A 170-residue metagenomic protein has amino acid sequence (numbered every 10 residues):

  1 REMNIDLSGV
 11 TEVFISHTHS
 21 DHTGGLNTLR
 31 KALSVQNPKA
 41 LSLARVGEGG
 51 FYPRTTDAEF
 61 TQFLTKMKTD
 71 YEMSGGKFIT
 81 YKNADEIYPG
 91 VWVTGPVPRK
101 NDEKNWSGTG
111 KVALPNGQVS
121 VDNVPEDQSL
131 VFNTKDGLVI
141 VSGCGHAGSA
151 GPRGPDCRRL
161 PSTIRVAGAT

Functional and structural regions predicted by a protein language model:
R1, T18, E48-G50, V91 (+3 more regions): Active-site metal-binding loops of divalent metal-dependent hydrolases
E2-R45, L160-A167: Active-site metal-binding motif and surrounding structural segment of the metallo-beta-lactamase
F14, W92, L138-I140: Conserved beta-strand elements of the Class I
H19-S20, Q118-S129, N133-T170: Cap/insert and terminal regions of metallo-dependent hydrolase folds
G24-L26, T56, E103-K104, G151-P152: Short glycine-/acidic-enriched loop or helix-start segments at secondary-structure transitions that form or flank
P38-G75, G95-V112: Acidic/polar short surface loop at catalytic or gating sites that assists cofactor/ion binding and chemistry
F60, N83-K135: Active-site-proximal loop/helix segment associated with metal-binding centers of metalloenzymes
F78-K82: Short acidic-hydrophobic, aromatic-tinged amphipathic segments that line or gate anion-handling sites
